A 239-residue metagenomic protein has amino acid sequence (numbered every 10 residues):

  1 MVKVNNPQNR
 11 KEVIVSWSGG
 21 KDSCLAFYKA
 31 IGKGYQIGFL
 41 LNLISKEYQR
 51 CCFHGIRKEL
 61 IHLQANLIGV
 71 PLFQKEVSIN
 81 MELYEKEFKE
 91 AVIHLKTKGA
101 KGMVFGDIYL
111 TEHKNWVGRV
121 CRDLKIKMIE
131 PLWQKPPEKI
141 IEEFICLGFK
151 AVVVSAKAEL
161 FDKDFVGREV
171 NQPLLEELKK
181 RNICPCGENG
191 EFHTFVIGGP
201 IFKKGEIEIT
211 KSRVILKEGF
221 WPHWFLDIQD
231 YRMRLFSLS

Functional and structural regions predicted by a protein language model:
M1-S239: Nucleotide-activated chemistry modules centered on ATP-dependent adenylation/adenylyltransferase
